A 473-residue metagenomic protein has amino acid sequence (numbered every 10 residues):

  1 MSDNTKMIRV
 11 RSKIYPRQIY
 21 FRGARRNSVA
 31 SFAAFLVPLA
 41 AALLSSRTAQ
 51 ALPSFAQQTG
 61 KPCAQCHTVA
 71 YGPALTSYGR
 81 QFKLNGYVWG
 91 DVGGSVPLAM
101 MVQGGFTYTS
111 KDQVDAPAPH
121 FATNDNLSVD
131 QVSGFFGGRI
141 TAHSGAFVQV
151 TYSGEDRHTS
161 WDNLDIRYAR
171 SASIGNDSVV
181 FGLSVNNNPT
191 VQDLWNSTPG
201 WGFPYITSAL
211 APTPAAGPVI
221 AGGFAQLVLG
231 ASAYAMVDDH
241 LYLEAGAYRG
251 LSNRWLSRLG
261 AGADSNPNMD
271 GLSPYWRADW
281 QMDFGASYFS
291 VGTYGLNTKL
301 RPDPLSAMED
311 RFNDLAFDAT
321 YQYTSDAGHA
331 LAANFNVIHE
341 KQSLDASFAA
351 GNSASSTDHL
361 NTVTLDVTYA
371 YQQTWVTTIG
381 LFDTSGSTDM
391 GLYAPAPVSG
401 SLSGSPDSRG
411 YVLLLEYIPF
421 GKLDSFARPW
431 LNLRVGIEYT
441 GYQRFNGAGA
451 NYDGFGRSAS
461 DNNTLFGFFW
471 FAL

Functional and structural regions predicted by a protein language model:
M1-S28: N-terminal secretory signal peptides that target proteins for export/translocation
K61-A70: The canonical Cys-X-X-Cys-His
P62, L413-P419, A459-L473: Outer-membrane beta-barrel "beta-signal"
A74-T76, L98-T109, F121-N253, D270-A286 (+7 more regions): Outer membrane beta-barrel
G105-K111, T151-R157, S173, N188-Q192 (+6 more regions): Sequence/structural signature of outer-membrane beta-barrel proteins
A122-N126, G154-W161, A221-A225, D264-D270 (+4 more regions): Replace "Gram-negative outer membrane beta-barrel proteins" with "bacterial and organellar outer membrane beta-barrel
A286-G421, F426: Detector for outer-membrane/organellar transmembrane beta-barrel domains, recognizing the amphipathic beta-strand
